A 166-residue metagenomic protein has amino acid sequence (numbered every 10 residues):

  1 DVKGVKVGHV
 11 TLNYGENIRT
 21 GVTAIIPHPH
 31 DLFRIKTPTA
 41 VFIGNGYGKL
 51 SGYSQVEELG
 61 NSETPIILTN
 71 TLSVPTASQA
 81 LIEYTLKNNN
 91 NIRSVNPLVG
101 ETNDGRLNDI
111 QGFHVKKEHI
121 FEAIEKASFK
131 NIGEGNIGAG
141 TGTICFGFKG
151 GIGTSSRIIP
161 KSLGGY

Functional and structural regions predicted by a protein language model:
D1-Y166: Alpha/propeptide regions of enzymes that mature by internal proteolysis
